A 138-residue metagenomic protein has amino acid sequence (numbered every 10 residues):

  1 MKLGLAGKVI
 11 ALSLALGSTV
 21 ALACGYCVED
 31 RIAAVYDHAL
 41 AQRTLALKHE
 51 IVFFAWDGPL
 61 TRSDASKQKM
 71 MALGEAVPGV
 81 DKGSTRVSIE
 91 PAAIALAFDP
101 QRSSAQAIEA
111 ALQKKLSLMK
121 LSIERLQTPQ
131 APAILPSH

Functional and structural regions predicted by a protein language model:
M1-I10: Bacterial N-terminal signal peptides that target proteins for export
S18-V20: N-terminal signal peptide c-region/cleavage motif recognized by signal peptidases
L22-R31: Cleaved targeting-peptide boundary
Q42-L60: Short glycine-/aliphatic-rich beta-strand segments at the starts of folded cytosolic domains
S66-G74, A107-L116: Short amphipathic alpha-helices in soluble, non-transmembrane regions that often serve as interface/regulatory elements
S88-F98: Surface-exposed aromatic
F98-Q106: Helix N-cap motif at beta-to-alpha junctions
L116-H138: Conserved short beta-strand edge segments in small beta-sheet-based binding/regulatory domains
